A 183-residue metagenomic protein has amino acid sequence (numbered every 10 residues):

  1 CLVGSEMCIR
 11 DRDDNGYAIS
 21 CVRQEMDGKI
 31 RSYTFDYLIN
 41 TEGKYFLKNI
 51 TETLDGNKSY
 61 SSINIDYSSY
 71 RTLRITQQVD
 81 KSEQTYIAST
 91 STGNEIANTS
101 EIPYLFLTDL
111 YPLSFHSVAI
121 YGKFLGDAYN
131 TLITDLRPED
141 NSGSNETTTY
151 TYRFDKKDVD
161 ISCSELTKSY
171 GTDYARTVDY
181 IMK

Functional and structural regions predicted by a protein language model:
C1-D11: Single conserved hydrophobic/aromatic residue that forms the stacking wall/gate of nucleotide- or nucleobase-binding
S5, R23-E25, S32-D36: Intrinsically disordered, low-complexity proline/glycine-rich segments
R10-G16, S32-G43, S61-R71, Q84-A128 (+2 more regions): Aromatic-rich beta-strand edge motifs centered on tyrosine
A18-V22, Y45-E52, R71-Q77, T131-E139 (+1 more regions): Beta-strand elements of repeat-based all-beta scaffolds
M26-G28, D80-K81, K168-Y170: Short glycine/acidic-enriched loop and turn motifs that connect beta-strands
I50-D66: Hydrophobic, well-structured mid-protein blocks that either form specific transmembrane helices
D55-G56, V79-K81: Glycine/tyrosine- and acidic-biased, solvent-exposed loop/turn segments at the edges of beta-strands
Y152-G171: Long, compositionally biased interface segments
